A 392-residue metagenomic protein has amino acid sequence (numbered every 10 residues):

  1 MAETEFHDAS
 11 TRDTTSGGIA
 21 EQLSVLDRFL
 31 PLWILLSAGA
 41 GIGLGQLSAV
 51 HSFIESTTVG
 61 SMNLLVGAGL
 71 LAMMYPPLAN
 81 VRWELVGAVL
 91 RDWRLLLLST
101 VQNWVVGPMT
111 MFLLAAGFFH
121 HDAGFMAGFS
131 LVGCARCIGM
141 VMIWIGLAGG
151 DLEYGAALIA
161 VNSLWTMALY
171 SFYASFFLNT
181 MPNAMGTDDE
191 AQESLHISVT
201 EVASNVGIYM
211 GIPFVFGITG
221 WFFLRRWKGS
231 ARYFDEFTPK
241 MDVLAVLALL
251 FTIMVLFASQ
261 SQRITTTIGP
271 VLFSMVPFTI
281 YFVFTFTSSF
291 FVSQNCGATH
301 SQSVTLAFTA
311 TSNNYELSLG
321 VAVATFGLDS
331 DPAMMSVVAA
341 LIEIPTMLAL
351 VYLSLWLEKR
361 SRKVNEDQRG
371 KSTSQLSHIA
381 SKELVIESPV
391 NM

Functional and structural regions predicted by a protein language model:
M1-T311, Y315-M392: Alpha-helical transmembrane segments of multi-pass small-molecule/ion transporters
